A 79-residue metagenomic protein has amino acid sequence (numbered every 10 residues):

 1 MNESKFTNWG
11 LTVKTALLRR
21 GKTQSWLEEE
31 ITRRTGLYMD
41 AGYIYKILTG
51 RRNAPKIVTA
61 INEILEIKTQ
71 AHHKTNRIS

Functional and structural regions predicted by a protein language model:
M1-K22: A short, Lys/Arg-rich alpha-helix, primarily the initiator
L11-T12, Y43, A60: Pre-recognition alpha-helix immediately N-terminal to the DNA-recognition helix within helix-turn-helix or winged-helix
A16, E30, I47: Residues in the recognition helix of alpha-helical DNA-binding motifs
S25-G36: DNA-recognition alpha helix
R34-N53: Recognition helix of helix-turn-helix/homeodomain-like DNA-binding domains that insert into the DNA major groove
R52-H72: DNA major-groove recognition helix of helix-turn-helix/homeodomain DNA-binding modules
A71-S79: Short amphipathic recognition helices of helix-turn-helix/homeodomain-type DNA-binding modules
